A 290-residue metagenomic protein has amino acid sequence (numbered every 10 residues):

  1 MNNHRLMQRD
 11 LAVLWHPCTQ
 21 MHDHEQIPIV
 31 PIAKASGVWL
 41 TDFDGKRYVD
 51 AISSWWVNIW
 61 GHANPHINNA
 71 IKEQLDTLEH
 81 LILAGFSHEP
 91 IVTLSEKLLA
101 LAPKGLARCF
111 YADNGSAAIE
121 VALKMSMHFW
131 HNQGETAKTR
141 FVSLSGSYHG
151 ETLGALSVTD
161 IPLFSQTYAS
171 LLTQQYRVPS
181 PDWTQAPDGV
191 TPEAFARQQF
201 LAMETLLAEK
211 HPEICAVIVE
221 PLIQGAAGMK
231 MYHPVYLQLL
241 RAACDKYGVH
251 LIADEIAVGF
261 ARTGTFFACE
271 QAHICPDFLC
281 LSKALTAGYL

Functional and structural regions predicted by a protein language model:
M1-L290: Conserved N-terminal phosphate-binding loop of PLP-dependent enzymes in the Aspartate aminotransferase
